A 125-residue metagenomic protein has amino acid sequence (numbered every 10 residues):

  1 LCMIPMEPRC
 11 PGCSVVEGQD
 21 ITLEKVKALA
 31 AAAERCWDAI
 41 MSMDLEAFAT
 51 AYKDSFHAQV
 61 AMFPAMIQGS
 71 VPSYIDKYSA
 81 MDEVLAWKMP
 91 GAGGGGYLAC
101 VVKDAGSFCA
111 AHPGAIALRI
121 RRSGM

Functional and structural regions predicted by a protein language model:
L1-A92, A99-M125: C-terminal nucleotide
